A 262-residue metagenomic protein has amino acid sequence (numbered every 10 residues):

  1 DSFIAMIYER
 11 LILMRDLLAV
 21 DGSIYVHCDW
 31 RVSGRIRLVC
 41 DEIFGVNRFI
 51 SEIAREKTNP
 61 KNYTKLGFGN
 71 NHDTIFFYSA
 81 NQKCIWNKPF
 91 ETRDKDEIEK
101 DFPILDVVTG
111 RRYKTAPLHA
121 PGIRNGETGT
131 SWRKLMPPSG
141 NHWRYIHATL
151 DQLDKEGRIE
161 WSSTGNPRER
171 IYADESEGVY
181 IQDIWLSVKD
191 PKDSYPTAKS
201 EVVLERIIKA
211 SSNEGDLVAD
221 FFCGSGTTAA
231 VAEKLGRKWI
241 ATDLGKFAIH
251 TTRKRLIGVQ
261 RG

Functional and structural regions predicted by a protein language model:
D1-R261: Core catalytic lobe of class I
